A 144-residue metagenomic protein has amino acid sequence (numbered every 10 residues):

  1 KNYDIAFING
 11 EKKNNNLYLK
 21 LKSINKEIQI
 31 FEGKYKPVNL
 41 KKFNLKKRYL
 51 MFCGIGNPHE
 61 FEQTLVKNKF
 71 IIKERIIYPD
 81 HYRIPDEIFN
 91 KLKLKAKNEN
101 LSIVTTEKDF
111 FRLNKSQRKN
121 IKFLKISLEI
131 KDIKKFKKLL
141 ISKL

Functional and structural regions predicted by a protein language model:
K1-V104: C-terminal accessory "lid"/substrate-recognition subdomains
N14-N15, P85, N114, E129-D132: Serine/threonine-rich low-complexity intrinsically disordered regions
L40, E60, R112, K131-I133: Conserved protein kinase catalytic core
K42-F43, R112-K119: Short loop/helix-cap segments at secondary-structure boundaries that form the rim of catalytic
P79-Y82, K119-L144: Short, flexible loop segments at boundaries between secondary-structure elements
K108-F110: Short glycine-rich anion-binding loops that position phosphate/pyrophosphate groups of nucleotides and phosphorylated
